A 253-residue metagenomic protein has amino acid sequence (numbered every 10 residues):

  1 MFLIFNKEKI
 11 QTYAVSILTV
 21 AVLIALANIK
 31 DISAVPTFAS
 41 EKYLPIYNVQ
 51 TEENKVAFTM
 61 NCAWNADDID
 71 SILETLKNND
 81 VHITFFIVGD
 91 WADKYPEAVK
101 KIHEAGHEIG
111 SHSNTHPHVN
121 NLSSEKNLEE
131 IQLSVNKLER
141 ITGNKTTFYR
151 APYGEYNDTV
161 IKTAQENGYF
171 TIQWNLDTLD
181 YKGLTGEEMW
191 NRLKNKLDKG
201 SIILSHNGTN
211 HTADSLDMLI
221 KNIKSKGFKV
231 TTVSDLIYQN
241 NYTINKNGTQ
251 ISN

Functional and structural regions predicted by a protein language model:
M1-T59, E74-I83, K199-N253: Terminal accessory/targeting
S33-L122, K126, E130, V135-K137 (+3 more regions): Active-site beta->alpha N-cap acidic-glycine motif
S71-E74, P117-N253: Catalytic domains of cell-wall/extracellular-matrix polysaccharide-remodeling enzymes, centered on de-N-acetylation
